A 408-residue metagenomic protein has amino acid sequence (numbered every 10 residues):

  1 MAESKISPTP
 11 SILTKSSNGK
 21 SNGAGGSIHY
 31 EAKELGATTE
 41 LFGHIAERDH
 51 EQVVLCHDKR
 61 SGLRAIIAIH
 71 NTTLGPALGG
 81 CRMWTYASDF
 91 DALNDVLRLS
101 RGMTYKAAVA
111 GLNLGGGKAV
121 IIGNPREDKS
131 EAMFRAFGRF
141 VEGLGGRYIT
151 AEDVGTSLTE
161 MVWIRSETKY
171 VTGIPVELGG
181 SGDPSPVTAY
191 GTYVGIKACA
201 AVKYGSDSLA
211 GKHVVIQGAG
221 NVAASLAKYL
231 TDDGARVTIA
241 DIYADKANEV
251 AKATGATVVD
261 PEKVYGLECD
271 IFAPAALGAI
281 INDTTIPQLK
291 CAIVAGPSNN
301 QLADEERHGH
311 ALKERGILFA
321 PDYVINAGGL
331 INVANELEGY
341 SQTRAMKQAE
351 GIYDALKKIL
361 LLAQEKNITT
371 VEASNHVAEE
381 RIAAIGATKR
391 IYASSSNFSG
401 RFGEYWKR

Functional and structural regions predicted by a protein language model:
A2-L178: N-terminal ligand-binding/catalytic initiation module
L93-S100, E131-E142, M161-R165, A189-K197 (+8 more regions): Predominant activation on well-ordered alpha-helical scaffold segments within soluble catalytic domains
A107-L112, R147-E152, Y204-H213, P261 (+2 more regions): Flexible, glycine/charged-enriched surface loops at secondary-structure junctions
D183-I271: Glycine-rich phosphate/diphosphate-binding loop of Rossmann-like nucleotide-binding domains
P186, N221-L226, A279-T284, L302-E305 (+1 more regions): Short glycine/serine/threonine-rich phosphate/pyrophosphate-binding segments that cradle anionic phosphate groups
A200, A292-R408: Adenosine-phosphate binding glycine-rich loop
G211, A244-V324: Rossmann-like adenosine-cofactor binding region
